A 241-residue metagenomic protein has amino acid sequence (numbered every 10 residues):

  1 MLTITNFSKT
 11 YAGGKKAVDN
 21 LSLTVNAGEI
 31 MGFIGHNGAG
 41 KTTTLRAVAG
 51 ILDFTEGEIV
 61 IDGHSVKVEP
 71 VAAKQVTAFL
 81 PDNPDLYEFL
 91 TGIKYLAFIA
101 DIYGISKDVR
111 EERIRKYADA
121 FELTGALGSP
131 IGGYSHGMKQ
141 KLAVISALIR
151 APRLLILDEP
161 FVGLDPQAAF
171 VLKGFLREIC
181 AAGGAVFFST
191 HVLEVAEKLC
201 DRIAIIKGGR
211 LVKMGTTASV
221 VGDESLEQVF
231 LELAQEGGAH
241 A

Functional and structural regions predicted by a protein language model:
H36-G40: Walker A (P-loop) phosphate-binding loop of ABC-type ATPase nucleotide-binding domains
G57-V68, A72-A73: Conserved ABC transporter NBD signature motif
A97, D101, D108-A126: Conserved ABC ATPase "signature" region
I149-R153: A short, proline-enriched helix->beta-strand linker immediately N-terminal to the Walker B motif in ABC-type P-loop
L155-E159: Catalytic Walker B motif of ABC-type/P-loop ATPase nucleotide-binding domains
M214-G215: ABC ATPase "signature
